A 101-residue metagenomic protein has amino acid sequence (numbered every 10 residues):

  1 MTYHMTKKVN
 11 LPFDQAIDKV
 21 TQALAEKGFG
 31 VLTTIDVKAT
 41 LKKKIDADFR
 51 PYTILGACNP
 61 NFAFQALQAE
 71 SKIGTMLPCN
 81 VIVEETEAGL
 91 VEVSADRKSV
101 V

Functional and structural regions predicted by a protein language model:
M1-K27: Terminal, regulation- and interaction-focused segments at domain boundaries
M1-Y3, A25, A47-R50, T86: Short glycine-enriched loop/turn motifs at secondary-structure junctions
M5, T53, V81, V91-V93: A broad, low-specificity signal marking well-ordered, structured residues that form hydrophobic/aromatic
G30-L32, D36-I82: Compact, glycine-rich, soluble single-domain proteins
T86-D96: A short beta-strand-loop micro-motif that forms or neighbors metal/cofactor- and ligand-binding patches at active-site
V100-V101: Conserved small/polar residues in nucleotide/adenosyl-binding loops
